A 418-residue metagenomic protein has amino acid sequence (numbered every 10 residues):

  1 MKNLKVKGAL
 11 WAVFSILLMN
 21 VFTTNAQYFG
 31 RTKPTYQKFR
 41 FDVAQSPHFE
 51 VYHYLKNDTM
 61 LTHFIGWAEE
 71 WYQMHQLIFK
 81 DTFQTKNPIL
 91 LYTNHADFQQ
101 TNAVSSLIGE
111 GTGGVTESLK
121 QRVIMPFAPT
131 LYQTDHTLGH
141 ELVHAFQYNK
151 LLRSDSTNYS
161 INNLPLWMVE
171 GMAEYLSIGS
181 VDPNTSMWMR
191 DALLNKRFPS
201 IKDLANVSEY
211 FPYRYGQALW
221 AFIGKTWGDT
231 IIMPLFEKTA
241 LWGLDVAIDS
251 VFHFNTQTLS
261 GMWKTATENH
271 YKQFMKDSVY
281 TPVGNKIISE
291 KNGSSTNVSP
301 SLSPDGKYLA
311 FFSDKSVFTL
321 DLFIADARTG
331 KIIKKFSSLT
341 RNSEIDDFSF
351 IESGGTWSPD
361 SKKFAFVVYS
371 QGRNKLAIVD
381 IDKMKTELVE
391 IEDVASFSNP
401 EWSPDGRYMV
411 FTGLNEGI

Functional and structural regions predicted by a protein language model:
M1-G30: Bacterial Sec-dependent N-terminal signal peptides
A26-P165, P183-N184, L204: Juxtacatalytic substrate-recognition/specificity segment
V51, W167-D182, R190-H253: Active-site-proximal alpha-helical
E237-S278: A glycine-/small-residue-rich N-terminal strand-loop-strand element that serves as the cofactor-binding glycine loop
Q273-E290, K334-D347: Surface-exposed loop and turn segments in beta-propeller and other repeat-based domains that flank or scaffold
G293-S295, F312-F323, L339-F350, A365-A377 (+2 more regions): A flexible loop/linker signature enriched in serine peptidases of the S9 family
P300-Y308, G355-K363, N399-Y408: Blade-terminus and WD-like Trp-Asp/Gly-His loop motifs, strongest in beta-propeller folds
A327-G330, D380-M384: Short loop/turn segments that connect beta-strands within beta-propeller blades
